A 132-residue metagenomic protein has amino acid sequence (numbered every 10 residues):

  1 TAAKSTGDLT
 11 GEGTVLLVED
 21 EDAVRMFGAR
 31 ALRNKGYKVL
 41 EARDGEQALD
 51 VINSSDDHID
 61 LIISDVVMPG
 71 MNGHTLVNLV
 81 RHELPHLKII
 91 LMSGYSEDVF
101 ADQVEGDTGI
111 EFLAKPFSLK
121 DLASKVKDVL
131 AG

Functional and structural regions predicted by a protein language model:
T1-L16, Q103-V104: Disordered, acidic interdomain junction associated with two-component signaling
E19: Conserved acidic carboxylate
R25, P69, E97: The feature encodes the CheY-like receiver
M26-N34: Charged docking surfaces used in two-component/phosphorelay signaling
A29, E41-L61, A101: Acidic, metal-coordinating helix/loop segments flanking the phosphotransfer/catalytic sites of two-component signaling
D44-Q47, P69-L76, T108: Acidic catalytic/metal-coordinating carboxylates
D65: Active-site residues of response regulator receiver
T75, L79-H82, H86-L87, S93-K115 (+1 more regions): Alpha4 helix (beta4-alpha4-beta5 surface) of REC/receiver domains from two-component response regulators
